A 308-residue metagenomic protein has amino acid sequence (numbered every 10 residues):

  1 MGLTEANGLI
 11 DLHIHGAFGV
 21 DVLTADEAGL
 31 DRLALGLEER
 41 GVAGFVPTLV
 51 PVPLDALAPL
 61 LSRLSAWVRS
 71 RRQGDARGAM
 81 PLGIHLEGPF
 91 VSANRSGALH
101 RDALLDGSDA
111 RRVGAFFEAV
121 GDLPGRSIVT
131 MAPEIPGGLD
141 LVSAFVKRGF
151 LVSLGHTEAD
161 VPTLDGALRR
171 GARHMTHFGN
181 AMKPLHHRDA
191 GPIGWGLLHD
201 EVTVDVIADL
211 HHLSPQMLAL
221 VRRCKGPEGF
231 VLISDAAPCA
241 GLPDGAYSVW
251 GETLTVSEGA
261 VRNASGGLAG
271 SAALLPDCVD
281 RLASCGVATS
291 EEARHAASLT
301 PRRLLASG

Functional and structural regions predicted by a protein language model:
M1-D31, L35: Replace "His-x-His-based motif
G8-I10, S153, F230-I233: Residue-level marker for buried hydrophobic side chains located in beta-strands that build the well-ordered beta-sheet
H15, D31-L60, G78-S92, L123-E134 (+4 more regions): Divalent metal-dependent hydrolysis catalytic cores, especially in the metallo-beta-lactamase
G16-A28, L49, H100-L105, L151-G155: Active-site mouth loops of central-metabolism enzymes
D26-G29, R63-L64, R188-I193: Charged helix-capping and loop-helix junction motifs
S65-V68, V142-G149, R222: Surface-exposed amphipathic alpha-helices with a cationic face
L86-G88, A93-G191: Divalent metal-binding pocket/active-site signature
L141, T163-E292, A297, L305-S307: Active-site-adjacent C-terminal substructures of enzyme catalytic domains
